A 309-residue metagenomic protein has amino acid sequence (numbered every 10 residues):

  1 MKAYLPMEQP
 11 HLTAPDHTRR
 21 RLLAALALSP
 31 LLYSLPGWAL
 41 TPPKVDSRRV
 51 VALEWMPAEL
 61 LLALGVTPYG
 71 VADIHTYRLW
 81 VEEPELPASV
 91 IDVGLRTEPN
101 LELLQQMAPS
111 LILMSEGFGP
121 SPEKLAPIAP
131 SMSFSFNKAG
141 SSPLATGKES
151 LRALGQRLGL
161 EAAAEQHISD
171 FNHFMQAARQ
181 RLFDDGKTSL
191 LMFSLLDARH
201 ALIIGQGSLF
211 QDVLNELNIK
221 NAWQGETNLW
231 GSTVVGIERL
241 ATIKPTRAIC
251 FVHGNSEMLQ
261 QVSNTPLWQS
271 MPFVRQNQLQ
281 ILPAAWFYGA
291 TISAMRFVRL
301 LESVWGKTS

Functional and structural regions predicted by a protein language model:
M1-T18, A24, L28-L31: N-terminal secretory signal peptides
S34-P36: N-terminal signal peptide c-region/cleavage motif recognized by signal peptidases
R48-R49, S142, E149, I243-S309: Structured C-terminal subdomain patch of bacterial secreted/periplasmic proteins
R49, E54-L103, M107: A short, structured surface patch at a secondary-structure boundary
R49, P130-L196, W223, F287 (+1 more regions): Extracytoplasmic substrate-binding proteins
P57, A63, P122-E161, E257-L282: Charged, glycine-enriched surface loops/patches that mediate electrostatic binding to polyanionic ligands
A108-M114, P245-T246: Proline-aspartate-enriched helix->loop->beta-strand connector
Q206-G231: Alpha-helical, coiled-coil/dimerization segments enriched in small aliphatic residues
